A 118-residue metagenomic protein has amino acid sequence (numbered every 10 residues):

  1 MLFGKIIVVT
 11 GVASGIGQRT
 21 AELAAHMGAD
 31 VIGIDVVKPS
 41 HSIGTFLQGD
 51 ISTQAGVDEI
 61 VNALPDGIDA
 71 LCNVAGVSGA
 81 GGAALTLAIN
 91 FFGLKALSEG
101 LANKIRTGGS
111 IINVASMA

Functional and structural regions predicted by a protein language model:
F3, I7-G11, I34: Conserved N-terminal Rossmann-fold NAD(P)-binding element of oxidoreductases
I6-V9, G67, L71-C72: Conserved hydrophobic beta-strands of the Rossmann-like cofactor-binding core in SDR/related NAD(P)H-dependent
A13-L23: N-terminal Rossmann NAD(P)H-binding glycine-rich loop of SDR-like oxidoreductase domains
H26-H41: Conserved glycine-rich Rossmann-like NAD(P)H-binding loop of the short-chain dehydrogenase/reductase
H41-A55: Rossmann-fold cofactor-recognition segment
F46, T86-L87: A hydrophobic alpha-helix adjacent to the NAD(P)-binding/active-site core of NAD(P)-dependent oxidoreductases, strongly
S78-A84, T107-A118: Catalytic loop of short-chain dehydrogenase/reductase
